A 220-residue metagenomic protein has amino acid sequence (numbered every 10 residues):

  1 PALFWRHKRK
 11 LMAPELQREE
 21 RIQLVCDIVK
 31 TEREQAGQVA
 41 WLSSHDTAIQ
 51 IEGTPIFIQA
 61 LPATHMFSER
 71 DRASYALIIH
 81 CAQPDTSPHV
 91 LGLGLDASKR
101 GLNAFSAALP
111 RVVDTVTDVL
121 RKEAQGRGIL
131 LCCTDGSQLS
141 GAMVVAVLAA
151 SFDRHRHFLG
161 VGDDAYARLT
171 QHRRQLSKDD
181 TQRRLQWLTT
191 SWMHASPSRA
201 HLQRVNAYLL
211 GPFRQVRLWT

Functional and structural regions predicted by a protein language model:
P1-A2, V116-R156: Catalytic cysteine-centered active loop of the rhodanese-like fold, especially the PTP/DSP P-loop
P1-H80, T86-L91, F105-T117, F158-Q182 (+1 more regions): Non-catalytic regulatory/accessory regions that flank a structured catalytic core
H65-S68, D85-S87, K99-G101, S137-G141: Eukaryotic short linear interaction motifs
A82, G94-L95, C133: Active-site proximal loops enriched in glycine and acidic residues that flank catalytic Cys/His/Asp and coordinate
L93-D118, K122, A149-D153: Short polar/charged helix/loop
S98-F105, C133, S137, A195: Amphipathic alpha-helical protein-protein interaction segments
